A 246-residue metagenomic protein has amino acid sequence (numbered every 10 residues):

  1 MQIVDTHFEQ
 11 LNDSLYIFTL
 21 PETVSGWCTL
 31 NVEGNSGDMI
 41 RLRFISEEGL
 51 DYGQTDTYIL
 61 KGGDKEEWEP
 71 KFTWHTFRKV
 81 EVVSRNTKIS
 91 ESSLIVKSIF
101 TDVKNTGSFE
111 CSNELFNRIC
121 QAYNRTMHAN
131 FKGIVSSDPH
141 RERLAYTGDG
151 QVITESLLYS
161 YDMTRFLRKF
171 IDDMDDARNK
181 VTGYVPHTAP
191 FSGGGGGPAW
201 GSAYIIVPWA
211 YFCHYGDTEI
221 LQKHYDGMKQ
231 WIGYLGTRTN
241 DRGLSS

Functional and structural regions predicted by a protein language model:
M1-H140, D149, R165-R168, V185-P190 (+3 more regions): Extracellular/oxidizing-compartment recognition motifs
E48-Y52, M163-S246: Helix-terminus loop motifs that line ligand-binding clefts
V80, T154-E155, I205, W209: Short, hydrophobic alpha-helix immediately C-terminal to the catalytic nucleophile
T126, S156, F170-M174: Short alpha-helical scaffolding segments that buttress acidic/His motifs in well-ordered protein cores
H140-A145, G194-G197: A glycine-rich, coil/turn loop motif that links secondary-structure elements
L144-Y161: Extended ligand-binding clefts on enzyme/binding-domain cores
